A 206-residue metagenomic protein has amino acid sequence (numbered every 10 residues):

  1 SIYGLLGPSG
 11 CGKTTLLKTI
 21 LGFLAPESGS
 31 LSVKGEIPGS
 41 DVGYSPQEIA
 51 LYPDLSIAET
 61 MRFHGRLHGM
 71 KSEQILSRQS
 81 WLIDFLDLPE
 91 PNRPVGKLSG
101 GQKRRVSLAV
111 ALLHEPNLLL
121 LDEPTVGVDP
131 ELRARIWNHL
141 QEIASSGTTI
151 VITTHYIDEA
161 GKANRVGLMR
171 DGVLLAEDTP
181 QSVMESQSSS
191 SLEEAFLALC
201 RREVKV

Functional and structural regions predicted by a protein language model:
L21: Helix-to-loop junction immediately C-terminal to a conserved catalytic motif
G29-S40: Conserved ABC transporter NBD signature motif
R62, R66, E73-E90: Conserved ABC ATPase "signature" region
P94-L98: Conserved ABC ATPase signature
L119-E123: Catalytic Walker B motif of ABC-type/P-loop ATPase nucleotide-binding domains
E177-D178: ABC ATPase "signature
